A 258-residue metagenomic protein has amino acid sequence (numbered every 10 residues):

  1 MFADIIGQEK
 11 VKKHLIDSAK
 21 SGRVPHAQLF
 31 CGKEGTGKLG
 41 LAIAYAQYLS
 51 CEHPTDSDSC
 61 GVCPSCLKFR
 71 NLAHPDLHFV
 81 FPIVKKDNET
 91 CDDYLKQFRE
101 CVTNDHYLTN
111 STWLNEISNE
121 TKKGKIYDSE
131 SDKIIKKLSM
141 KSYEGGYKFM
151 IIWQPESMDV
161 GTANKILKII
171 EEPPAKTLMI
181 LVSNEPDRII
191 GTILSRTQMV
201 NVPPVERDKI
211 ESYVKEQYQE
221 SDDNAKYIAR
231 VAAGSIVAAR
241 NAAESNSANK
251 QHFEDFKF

Functional and structural regions predicted by a protein language model:
F2-G161: Clamp-loader machinery-focused feature within the broader ASCE/P-loop NTPase space
F2-Y48, D56, P64-K68, A175-L178 (+1 more regions): Charged, glycine-rich active-site and insertion segments that engage polyanionic ligands
K136, K168, S195: Conserved adenine-binding aromatic site and its adjacent loop/helix in ATP-hydrolyzing domains
S139, N164-L178: Conserved catalytic/switch belt of AAA+ P-loop NTPases
F149-W153, I166, T177-S183: Structural recognition of the conserved hydrophobic beta-strand(s) that form the central parallel beta-sheet of P-loop
T162-A163, L194: Short Gly/Thr/Asp-enriched flexible loops that form oxyanion-binding sites at enzyme active sites
